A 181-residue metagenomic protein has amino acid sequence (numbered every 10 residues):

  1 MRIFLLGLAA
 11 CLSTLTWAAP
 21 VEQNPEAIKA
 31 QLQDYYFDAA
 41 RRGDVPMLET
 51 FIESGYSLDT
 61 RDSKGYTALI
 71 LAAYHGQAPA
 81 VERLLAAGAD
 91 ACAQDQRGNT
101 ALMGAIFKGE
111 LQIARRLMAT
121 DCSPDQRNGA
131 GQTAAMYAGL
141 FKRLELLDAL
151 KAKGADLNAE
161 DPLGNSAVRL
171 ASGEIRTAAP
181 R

Functional and structural regions predicted by a protein language model:
W17-S54, S63-Y66: Intrinsically disordered, low-complexity regulatory segments in ankyrin-centric signaling systems
A18-Y36, T120, A152-R181: Ankyrin-repeat-protein effector appendages
D38-G43, L71-Q77, G104-E110, Y137-R143 (+1 more regions): Ankyrin repeat A-helix N-terminal signature
D44-I52, Q77-L85, E110-M118, R143-K151 (+1 more regions): Ankyrin repeat structural motif
L71-Y74, A78-E82, A86, C92-T120: Alpha-helical adaptor scaffolds
